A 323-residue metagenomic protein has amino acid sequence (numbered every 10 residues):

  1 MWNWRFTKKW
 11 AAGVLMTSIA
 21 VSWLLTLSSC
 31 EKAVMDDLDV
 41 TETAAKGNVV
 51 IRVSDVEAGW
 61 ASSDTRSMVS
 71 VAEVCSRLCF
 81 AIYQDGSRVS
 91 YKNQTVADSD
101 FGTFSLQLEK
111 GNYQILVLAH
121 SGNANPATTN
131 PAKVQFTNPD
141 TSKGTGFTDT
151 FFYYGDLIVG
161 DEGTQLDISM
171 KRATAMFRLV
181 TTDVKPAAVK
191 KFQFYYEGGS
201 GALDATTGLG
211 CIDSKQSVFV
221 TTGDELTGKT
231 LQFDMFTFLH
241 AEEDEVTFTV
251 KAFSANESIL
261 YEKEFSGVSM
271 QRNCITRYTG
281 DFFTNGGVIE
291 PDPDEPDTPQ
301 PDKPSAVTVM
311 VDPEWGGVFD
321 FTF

Functional and structural regions predicted by a protein language model:
W2, V21-G59, N273, V288 (+1 more regions): Bacterial Sec-dependent N-terminal signal peptides
W2-T17: Bacterial N-terminal signal peptides that target proteins for export
C30-L78, N125-G198: Primarily secretory-pathway and cell-envelope proteins
A45-V49, S76, G102, G111-Y113 (+8 more regions): Residues at beta-strand starts and edge strands
R52-S54, Y83, Q107-E109, I158-G160 (+8 more regions): A structural detector for beta-sheet-dominated domains
A72-T129, V189-R272, F323: Tryptophan-paired
T95-D100, G122-Q165, N256-G287: Structured interaction patches on ligand/partner-binding surfaces of diverse proteins
E245-F323: Hydrophilic extracytoplasmic domains
